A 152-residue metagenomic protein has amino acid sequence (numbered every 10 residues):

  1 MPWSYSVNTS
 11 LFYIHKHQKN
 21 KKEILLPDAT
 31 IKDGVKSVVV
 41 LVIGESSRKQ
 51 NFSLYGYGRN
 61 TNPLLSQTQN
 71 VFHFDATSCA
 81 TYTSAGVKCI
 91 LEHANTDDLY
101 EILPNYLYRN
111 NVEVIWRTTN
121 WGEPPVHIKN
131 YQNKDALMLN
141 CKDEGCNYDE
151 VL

Functional and structural regions predicted by a protein language model:
P2-L41, S46-L152: Active-site-proximal alpha/beta segments of enzymes that process anionic O-linked groups
